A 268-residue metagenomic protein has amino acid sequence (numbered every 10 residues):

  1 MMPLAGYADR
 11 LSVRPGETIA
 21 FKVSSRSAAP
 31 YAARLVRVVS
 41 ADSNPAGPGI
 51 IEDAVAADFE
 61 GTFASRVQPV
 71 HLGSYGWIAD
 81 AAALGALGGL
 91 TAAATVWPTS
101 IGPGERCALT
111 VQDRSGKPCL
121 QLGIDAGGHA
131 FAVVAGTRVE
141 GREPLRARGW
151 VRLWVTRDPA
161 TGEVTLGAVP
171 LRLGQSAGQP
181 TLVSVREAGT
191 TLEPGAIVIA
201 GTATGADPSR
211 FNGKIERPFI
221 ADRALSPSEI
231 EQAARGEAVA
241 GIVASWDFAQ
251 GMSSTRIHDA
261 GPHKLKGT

Functional and structural regions predicted by a protein language model:
M1-P3: Proline/serine/threonine-rich low-complexity linkers at boundaries of modular beta-sandwich domains
G6, P15-A20, R26, P30 (+2 more regions): Extracellular glycan-associated modules
L11-S12: N-terminal low-complexity/intrinsically disordered pre-sequences and tails
Y31-L35: Short, hydrophobic/aromatic beta-strand segments
